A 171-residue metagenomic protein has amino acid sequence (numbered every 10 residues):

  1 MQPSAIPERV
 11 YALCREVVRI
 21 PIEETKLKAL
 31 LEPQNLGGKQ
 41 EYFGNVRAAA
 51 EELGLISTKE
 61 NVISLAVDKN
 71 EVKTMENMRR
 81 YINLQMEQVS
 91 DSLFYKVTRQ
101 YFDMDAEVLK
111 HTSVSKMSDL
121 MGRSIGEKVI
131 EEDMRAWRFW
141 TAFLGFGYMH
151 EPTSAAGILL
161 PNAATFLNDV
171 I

Functional and structural regions predicted by a protein language model:
M1-I171: Donor-sugar nucleotide-binding helix/loop cap in glycosyltransferases
